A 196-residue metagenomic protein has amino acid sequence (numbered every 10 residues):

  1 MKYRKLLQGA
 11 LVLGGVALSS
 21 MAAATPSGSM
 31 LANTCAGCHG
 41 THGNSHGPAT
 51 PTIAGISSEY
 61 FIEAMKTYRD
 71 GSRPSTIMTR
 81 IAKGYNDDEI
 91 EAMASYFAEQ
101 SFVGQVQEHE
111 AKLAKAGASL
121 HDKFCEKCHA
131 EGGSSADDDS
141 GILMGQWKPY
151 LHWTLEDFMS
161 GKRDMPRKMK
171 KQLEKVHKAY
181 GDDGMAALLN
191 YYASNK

Functional and structural regions predicted by a protein language model:
K2-A10: Bacterial N-terminal signal peptides that target proteins for export
A17-A22: N-terminal signal peptide c-region/cleavage motif recognized by signal peptidases
A23-H42, Q105, H109-G132, Q146-W147: Sequence/structural segment immediately N-terminal to covalent heme-attachment motifs in c-type and related
P26, G55, S119, G145 (+1 more regions): Soluble non-cytosolic domains of exported or imported proteins
L31, S57, A64, P74-I77 (+7 more regions): Stable alpha-helical elements in mature extracytoplasmic
N33-R69: The feature marks the first
H46-T52, Y68-S101, V106-E110, D137-I142 (+1 more regions): Axial heme c-ligation environment in periplasmic c-type cytochrome domains
